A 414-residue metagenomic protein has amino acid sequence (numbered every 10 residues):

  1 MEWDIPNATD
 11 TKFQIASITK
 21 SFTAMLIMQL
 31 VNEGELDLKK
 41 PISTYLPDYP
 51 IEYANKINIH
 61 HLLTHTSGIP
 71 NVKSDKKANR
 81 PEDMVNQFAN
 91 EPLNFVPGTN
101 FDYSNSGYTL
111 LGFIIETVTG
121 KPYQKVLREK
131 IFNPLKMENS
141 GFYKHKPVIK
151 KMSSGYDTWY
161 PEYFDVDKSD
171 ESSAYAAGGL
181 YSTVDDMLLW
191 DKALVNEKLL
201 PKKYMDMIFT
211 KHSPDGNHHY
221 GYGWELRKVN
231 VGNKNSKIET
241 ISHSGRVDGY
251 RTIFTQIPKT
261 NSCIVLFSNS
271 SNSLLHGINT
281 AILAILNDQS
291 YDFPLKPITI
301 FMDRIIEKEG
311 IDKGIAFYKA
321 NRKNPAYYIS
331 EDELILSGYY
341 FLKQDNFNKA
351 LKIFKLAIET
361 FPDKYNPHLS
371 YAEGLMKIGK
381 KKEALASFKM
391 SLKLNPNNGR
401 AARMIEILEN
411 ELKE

Functional and structural regions predicted by a protein language model:
M1, D75-V96, F101, K121-E138 (+1 more regions): Short, charged, amphipathic alpha-helices and their helix-cap/turn boundaries
M1-F13, E35-D37, N86, F164: Short, conserved catalytic-motif segment at the N-terminal edge
Q14-D37, P41, L62, D102-M137 (+2 more regions): Alpha-helical scaffold elements that line and support the substrate/ligand-binding pocket of soluble hydrolases
S21, E331, Y365-N366, G399-R400: Helix-start (N-cap) detector for alpha-helical repeat units in TPR-like alpha-solenoids, especially tetratricopeptide
E52-D75, L135-N139: Short helix- or helix-capping micro-motifs that position conserved polar/aromatic residues at function-defining sites
E116-K121, K125-E129, N133, W159-K323 (+1 more regions): Catalytic loop of the DD-peptidase/beta-lactamase superfamily, centered on the K-T-G motif and neighboring
